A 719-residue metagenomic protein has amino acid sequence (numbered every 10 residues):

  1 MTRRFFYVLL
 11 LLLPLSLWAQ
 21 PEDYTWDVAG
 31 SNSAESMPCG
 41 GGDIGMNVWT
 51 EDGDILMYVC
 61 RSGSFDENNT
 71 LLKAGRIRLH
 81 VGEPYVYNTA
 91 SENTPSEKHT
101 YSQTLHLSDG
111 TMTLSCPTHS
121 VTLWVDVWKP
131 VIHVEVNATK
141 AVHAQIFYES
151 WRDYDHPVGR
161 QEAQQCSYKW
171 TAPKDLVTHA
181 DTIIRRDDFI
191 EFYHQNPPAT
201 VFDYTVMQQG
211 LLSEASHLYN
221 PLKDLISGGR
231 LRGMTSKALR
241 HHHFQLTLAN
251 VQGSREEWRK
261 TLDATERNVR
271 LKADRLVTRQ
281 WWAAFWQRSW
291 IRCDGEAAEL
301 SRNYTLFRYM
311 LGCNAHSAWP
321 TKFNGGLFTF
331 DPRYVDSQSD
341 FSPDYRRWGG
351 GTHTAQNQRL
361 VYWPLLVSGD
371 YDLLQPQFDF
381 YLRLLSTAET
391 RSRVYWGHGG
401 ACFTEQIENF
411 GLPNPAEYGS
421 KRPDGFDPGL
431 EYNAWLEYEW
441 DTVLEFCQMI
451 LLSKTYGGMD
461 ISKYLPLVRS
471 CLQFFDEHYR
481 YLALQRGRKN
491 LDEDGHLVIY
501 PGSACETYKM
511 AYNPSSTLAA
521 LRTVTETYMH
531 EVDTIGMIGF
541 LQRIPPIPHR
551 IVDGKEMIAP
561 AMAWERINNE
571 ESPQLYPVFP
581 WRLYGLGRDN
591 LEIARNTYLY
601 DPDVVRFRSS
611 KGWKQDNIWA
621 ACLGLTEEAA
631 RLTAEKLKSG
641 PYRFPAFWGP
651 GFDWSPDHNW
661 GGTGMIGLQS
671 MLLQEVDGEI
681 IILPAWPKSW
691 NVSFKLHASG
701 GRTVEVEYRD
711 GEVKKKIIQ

Functional and structural regions predicted by a protein language model:
R4-L15: Sec-dependent N-terminal signal peptides
V8, A141-V142, G457-S462: Secondary-structure transition into beta-strands, especially the periplasmic turns and strand N-termini that construct
Q20-S420, L518, T534-V605, P645 (+4 more regions): Aromatic-residue-lined binding/catalytic grooves and analogous aromatic/hydrophobic interfacial grooves in multimeric
L300-A315, V443-L452, P466-F475: Extended, hydrophobic/aromatic-rich amphipathic alpha-helical segments that build helical scaffolds
F323-T352, A401-L465, D476-G539, K714: The feature captures the catalytic groove of carbohydrate-active enzymes
H353-L366, E439-L451, S516-E526, E570-R582 (+2 more regions): Well-ordered alpha-helical segments within folded domains of soluble proteins
D370, D494-G495, L625-E628: Loop/turn elements at helix/coil->beta-strand transitions in domains of secreted/extracellular proteins
Q448-L482, G539-E565, P573, Y584-V704 (+1 more regions): Non-catalytic carbohydrate-binding regions of carbohydrate-active enzymes
